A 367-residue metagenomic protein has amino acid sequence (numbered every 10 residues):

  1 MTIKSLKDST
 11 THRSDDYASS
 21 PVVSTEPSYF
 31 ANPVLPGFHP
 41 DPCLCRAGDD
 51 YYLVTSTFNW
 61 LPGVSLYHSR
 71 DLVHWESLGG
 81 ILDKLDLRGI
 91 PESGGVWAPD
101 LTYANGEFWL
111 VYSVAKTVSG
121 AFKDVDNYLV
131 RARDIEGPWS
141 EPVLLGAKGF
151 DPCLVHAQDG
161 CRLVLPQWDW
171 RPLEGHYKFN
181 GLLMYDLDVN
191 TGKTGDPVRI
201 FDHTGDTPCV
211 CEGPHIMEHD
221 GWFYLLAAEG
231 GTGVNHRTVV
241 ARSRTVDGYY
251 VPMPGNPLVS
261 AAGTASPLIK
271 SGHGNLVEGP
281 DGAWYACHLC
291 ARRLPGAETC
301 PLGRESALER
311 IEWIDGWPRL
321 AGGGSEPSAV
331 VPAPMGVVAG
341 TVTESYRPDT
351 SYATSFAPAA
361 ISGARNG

Functional and structural regions predicted by a protein language model:
M1-G367: Carbohydrate-active catalytic/glycan-binding domains of CAZyme proteins, especially the secreted or lumenal ectodomains
